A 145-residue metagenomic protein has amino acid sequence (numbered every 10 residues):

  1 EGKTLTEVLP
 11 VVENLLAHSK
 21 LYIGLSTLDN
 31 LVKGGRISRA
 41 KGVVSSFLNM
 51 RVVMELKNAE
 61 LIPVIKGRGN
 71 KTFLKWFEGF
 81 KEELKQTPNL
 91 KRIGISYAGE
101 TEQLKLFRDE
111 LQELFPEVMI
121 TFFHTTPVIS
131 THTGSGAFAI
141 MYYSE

Functional and structural regions predicted by a protein language model:
E1-T133, A137-E145: Mixed-charge interfacial surface used for oligomerization/domain docking and macromolecular partner engagement
